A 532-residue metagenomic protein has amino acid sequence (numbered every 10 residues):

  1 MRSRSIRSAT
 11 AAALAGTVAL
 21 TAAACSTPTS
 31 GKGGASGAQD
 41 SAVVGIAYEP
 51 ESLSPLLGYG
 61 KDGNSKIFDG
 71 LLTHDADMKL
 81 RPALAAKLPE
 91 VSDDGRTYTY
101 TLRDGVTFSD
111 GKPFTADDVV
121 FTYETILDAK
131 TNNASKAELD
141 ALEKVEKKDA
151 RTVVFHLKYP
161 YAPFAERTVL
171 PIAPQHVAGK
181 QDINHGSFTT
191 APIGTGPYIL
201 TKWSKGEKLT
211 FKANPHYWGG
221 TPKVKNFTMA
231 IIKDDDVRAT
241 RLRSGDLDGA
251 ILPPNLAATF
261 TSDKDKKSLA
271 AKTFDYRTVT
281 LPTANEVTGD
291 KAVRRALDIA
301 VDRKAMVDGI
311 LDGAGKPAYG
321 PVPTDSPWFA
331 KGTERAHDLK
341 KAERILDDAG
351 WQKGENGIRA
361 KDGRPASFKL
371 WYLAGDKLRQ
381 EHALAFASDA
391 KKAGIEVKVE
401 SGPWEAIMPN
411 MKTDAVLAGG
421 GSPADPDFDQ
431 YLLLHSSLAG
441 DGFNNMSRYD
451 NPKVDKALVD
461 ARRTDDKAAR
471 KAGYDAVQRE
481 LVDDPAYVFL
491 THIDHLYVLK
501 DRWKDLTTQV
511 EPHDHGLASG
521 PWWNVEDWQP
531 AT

Functional and structural regions predicted by a protein language model:
T21-A24: C-terminal motif of bacterial Sec signal peptides marking the signal peptidase cleavage site
A35-G37, S204, V301-A330, L378-A387 (+1 more regions): Detector for C-terminal structural segments
G45-D93, E124, I193: N-terminal lobe/hinge region of extracytoplasmic solute-binding protein
K87-N132, V154, V287-G289: Aromatic- and charge-enriched surface segment that lines or borders ligand/interaction sites
T101, K136-A178, K202: Surface-exposed binding/hinge segments that line and control ligand-binding clefts or catalytic entry sites
V169-P222, N226, L339, R344 (+1 more regions): Gly/Pro-rich hinge or "lid" segments in bacterial periplasmic/extracellular proteins
G186, N214-F260, E396-K398: Ligand-site clamp/hinge motif
G289-A385, D527-P530: Append "and occasionally in soluble cytosolic enzymes with long acidic Gly/Pro-rich linkers
